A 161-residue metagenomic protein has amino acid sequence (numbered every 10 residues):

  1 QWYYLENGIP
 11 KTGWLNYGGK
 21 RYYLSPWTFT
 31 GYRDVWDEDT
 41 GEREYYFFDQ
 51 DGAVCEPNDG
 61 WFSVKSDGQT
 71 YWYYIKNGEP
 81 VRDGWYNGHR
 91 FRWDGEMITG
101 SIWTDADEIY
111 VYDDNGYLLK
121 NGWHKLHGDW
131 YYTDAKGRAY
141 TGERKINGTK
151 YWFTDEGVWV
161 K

Functional and structural regions predicted by a protein language model:
Q1-K161: Extracellular adhesion/carbohydrate-binding repeat motifs centered on closely spaced tryptophans
